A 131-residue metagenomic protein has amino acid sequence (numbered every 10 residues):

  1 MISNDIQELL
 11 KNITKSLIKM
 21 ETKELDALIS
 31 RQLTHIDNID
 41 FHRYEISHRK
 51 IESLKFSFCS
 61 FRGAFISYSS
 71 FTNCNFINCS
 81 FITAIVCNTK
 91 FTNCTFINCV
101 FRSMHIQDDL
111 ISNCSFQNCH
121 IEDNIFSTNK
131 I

Functional and structural regions predicted by a protein language model:
M1-L9: Long, contiguous interaction/recruitment modules in multidomain scaffold/adaptor proteins
L9-I131: Tandem repeat scaffolds
